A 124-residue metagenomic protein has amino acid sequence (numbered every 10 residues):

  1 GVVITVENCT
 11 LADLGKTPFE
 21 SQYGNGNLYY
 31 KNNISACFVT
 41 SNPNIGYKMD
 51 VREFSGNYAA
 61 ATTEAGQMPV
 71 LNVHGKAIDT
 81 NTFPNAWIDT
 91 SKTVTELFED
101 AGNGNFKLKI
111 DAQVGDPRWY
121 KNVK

Functional and structural regions predicted by a protein language model:
G1-N105, K121-K124: Extracellular beta-rich repeat passengers
L108-K124: Active-site and glycan-interaction determinants of carbohydrate-active enzymes
